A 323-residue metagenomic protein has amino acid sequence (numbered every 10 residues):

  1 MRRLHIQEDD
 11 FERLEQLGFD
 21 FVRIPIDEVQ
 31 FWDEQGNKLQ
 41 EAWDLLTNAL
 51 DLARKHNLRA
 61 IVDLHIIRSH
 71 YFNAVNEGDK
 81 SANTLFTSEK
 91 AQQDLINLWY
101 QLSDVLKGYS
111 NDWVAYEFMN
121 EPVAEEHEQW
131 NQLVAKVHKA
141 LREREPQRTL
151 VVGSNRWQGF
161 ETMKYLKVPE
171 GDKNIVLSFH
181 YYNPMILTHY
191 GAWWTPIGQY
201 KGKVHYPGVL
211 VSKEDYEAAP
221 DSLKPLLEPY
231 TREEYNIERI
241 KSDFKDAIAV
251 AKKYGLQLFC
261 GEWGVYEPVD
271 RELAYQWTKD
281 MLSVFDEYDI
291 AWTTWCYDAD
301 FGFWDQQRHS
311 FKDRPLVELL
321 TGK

Functional and structural regions predicted by a protein language model:
M1-R2, Y235-I237: Short, flexible loop segments at the rims of nucleotide/cofactor-binding pockets, characterized by
M1-T149, S154-K164, N174, Y297 (+2 more regions): Active-site mouth of glycoside hydrolases
Q7, D243-F244, T278: Amphipathic coiled-coil/heptad-repeat helices and related helical stalk/stem segments that mediate oligomerization
D33, V168, P184, F303-Q306: Generic structural "secondary-structure junction" signal
E41, G78-S81, K167-G171, W194-P196 (+2 more regions): Short, hinge-like loop/turn segments at secondary-structure boundaries
E89-E234, K241, K245-Y266, E287-I290: Active-site region of glycoside hydrolase catalytic domains
V269-K323: Aromatic-rich peripheral "rim/lid" segments of glycoside hydrolase catalytic domains that contact and position glycan
